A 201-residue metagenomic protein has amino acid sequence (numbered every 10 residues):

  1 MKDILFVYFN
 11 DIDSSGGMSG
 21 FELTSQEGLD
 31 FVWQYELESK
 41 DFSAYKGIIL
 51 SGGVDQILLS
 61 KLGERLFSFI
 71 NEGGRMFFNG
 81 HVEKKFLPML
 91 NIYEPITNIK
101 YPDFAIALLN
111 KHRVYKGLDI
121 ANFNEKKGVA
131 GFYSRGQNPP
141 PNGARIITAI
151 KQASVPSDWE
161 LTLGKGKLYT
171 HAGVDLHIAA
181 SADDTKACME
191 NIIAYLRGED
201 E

Functional and structural regions predicted by a protein language model:
M1-I4, I48, R135-E201: A glycine-centered loop/beta-turn motif at secondary-structure junctions
M1-K2, F9-G17, V82-S157, G166: An acidic, glycine-rich "communication" segment
K2-D3, D13-G28, K61, D103-R113 (+4 more regions): Mature catalytic domains of secreted/periplasmic carbohydrate-active enzymes
K2-L90: Helical hinge/lid and interdomain linker segments adjacent to catalytic or ligand-binding clefts that mediate domain
D30-W33, Q56-L58, G73-M76, Y101-A105 (+3 more regions): Glycine-rich loops and low-complexity Gly/Arg-rich segments that provide flexible linkers or classic glycine-based
E64, K84, K127, K186-E190: A structural signal for well-ordered alpha-helical segments within the folded catalytic domains of diverse enzymes
R65-S68, F132-R135, Y195: A generic secondary-structure signal
F69, G117, N191-Y195: Residues that form generic nucleotide/phosphate-binding pockets
